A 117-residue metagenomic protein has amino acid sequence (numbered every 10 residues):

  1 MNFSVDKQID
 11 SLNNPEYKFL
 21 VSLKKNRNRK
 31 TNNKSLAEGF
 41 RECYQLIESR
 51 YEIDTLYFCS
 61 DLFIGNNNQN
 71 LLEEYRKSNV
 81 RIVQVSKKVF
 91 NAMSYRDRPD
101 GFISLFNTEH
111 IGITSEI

Functional and structural regions predicted by a protein language model:
M1-L72: Boundary-proximal intrinsically disordered activation/regulatory segments immediately upstream of a helical core
A37-F40, F63-N66, R76, F102-L105 (+1 more regions): Solvent-exposed, non-transmembrane amphipathic alpha-helical segments
Y51, K77, D97-P99: Short connector loops at helix/strand junctions that flank enzyme active sites, especially segments positioning acidic
I53-T55, V80, G101: A common structural microfeature
C59, V83-S86, F106: Short beta-strand elements of ligand-binding domains
S60-N70, K87-V89, I113-I117: Short, surface-exposed, charge-dense and proline/glycine-enriched linear segments
N70-Y95: A glycine-rich helix N-cap at a beta->alpha junction
V89-I117: Hydrophobic alpha-helical segments and helix pairs
